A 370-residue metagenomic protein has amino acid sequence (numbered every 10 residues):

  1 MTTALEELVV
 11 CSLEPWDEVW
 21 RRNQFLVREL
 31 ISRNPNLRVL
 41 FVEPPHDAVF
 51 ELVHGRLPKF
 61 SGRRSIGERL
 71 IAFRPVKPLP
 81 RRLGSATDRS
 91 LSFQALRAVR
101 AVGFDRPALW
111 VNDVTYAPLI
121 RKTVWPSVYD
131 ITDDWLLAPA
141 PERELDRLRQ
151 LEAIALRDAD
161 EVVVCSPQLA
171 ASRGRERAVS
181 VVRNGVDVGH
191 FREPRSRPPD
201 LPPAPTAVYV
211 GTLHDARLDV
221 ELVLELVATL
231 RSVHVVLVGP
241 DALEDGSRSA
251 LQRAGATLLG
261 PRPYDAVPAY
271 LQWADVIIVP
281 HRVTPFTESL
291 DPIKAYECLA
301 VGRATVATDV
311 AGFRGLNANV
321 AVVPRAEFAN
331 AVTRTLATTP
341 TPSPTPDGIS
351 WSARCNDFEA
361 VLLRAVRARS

Functional and structural regions predicted by a protein language model:
M1-A4, E193-T206, R364, A368: Nucleotide-sugar donor-binding and catalytic loop/hinge architecture of NDP-sugar-dependent glycosyltransferases
D17-R21, D265-Y270, I277-E297, A307-N317: Nucleotide-sugar-dependent
L96-R100, E142-V162: Membrane-proximal helix-turn-helix segments that form the acceptor-binding/catalytic region of lipid-linked
Q168, V182-P194: Carbohydrate-associated surface elements
D200-R217, V223-V227, D347: Conserved donor-binding/catalytic core segment of Leloir-type glycosyltransferases
D245-P268, R364: Nucleotide-activated donor-binding/catalytic signature segment of Leloir-type glycosyltransferases, i.e., the conserved
R314-T335: Change "using UDP/GDP/dTDP sugars" to "using nucleotide sugars
A337-R367: A charged, aromatic-enriched C-terminal amphipathic alpha-helix characteristic of glycosyltransferases across folds
